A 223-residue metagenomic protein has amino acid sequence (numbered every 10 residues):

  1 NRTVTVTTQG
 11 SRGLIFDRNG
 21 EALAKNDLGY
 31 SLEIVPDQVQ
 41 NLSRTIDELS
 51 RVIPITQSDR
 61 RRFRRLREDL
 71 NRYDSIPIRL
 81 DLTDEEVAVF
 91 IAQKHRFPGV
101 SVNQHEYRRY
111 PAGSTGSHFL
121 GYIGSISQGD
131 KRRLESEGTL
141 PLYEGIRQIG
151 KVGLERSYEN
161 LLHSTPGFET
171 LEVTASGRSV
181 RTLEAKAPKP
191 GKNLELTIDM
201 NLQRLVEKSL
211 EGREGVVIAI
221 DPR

Functional and structural regions predicted by a protein language model:
N1-V216: Extracytoplasmic/periplasmic proteins that interact with beta-lactams or build/remodel peptidoglycan
I218-P222: Short hydrophobic alpha-helical segments used for membrane anchoring or interfacial signaling
